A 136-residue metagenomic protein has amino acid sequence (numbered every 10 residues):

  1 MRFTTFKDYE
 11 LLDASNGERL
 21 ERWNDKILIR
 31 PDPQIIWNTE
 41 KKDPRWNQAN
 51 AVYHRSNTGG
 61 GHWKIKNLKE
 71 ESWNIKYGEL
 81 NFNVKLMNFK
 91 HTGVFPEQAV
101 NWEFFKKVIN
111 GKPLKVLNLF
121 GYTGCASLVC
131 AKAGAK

Functional and structural regions predicted by a protein language model:
M1-F3: N-terminal accessory targeting/assembly segments
T5-E21, L28-P96, E103: Non-catalytic substrate-recognition/targeting regions of SAM-dependent transferases
A14, A49-A51, A99, A126 (+1 more regions): A sequence-composition feature that detects small, non-aromatic residues
S15, N24, H91, N118 (+1 more regions): Generic hydrophobic/packing signal
N16, W23, N110-K112: Residue-level preference for short coil/turn positions at secondary-structure junctions
K106-K136: Conserved SAM/SAH cofactor-binding pocket of Class I
